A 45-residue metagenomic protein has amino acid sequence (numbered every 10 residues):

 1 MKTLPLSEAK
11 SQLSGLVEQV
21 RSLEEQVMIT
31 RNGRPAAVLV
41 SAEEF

Functional and structural regions predicted by a protein language model:
M1-V20, T30: Bateman/CBS regulatory modules and CBS-like beta-alpha motifs in cytosolic regions of diverse proteins
Q19, V27-F45: Short, charge-rich, low-complexity interaction segments located in flexible loops at or near secondary-structure
